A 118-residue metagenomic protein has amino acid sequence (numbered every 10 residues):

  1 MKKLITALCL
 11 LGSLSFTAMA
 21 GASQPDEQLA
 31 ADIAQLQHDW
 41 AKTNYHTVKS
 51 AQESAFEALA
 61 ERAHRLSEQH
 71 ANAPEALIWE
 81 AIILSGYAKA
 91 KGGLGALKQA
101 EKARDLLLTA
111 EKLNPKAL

Functional and structural regions predicted by a protein language model:
M1-L8: Bacterial N-terminal signal peptides that target proteins for export
S15-A18: N-terminal signal peptide c-region/cleavage motif recognized by signal peptidases
G21-Q24: Boundary of Sec targeting at the N-terminus
D26-Y45, N72-K91, P115-L118: Amphipathic alpha-helical repeat scaffolds of TPR domains
K49-R62, A96-R104: Helix-turn-helix repeat elements of alpha-solenoid scaffolds
E57-E75: Glycine- and aromatic-enriched membrane insertion/assembly motifs of diderm outer-membrane and organelle channel
L66, T109-A110: Canonical positions in the second alpha-helix
